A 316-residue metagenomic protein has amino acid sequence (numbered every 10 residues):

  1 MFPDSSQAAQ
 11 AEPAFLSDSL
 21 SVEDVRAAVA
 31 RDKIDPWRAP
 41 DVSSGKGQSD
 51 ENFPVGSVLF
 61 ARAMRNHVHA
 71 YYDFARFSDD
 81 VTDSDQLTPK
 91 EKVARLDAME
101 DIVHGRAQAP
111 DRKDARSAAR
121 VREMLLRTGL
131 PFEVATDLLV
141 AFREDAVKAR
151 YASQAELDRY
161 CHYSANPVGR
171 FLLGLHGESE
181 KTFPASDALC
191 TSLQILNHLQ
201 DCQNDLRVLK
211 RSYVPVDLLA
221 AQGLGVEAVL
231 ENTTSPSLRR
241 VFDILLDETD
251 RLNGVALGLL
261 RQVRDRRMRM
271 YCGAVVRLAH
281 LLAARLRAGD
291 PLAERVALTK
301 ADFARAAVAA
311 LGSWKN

Functional and structural regions predicted by a protein language model:
M1-L193, L199, Q203-N316: Catalytic cores of Mg2+-dependent Asp-rich isoprenoid enzymes
